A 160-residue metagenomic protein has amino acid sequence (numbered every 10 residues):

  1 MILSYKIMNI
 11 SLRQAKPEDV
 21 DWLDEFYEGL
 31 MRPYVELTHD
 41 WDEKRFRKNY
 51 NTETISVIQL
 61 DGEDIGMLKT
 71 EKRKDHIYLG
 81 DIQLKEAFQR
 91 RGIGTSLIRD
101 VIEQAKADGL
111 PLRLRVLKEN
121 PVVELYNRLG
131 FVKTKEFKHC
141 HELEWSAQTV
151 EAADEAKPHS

Functional and structural regions predicted by a protein language model:
I10-E25: A short beta-loop-alpha structural element at the N-terminal edge of CoA-dependent acyl/N-acetyltransferase catalytic
D24-E53: Conserved GNAT-fold acetyl-CoA-binding loop/helix
T54-V57, M67, D81, R113 (+1 more regions): Short hydrophobic/aromatic beta-strand element in the GNAT-like acyltransferase core that lines or flanks the acyl-donor
E63-E71, Y78-Q83: Conserved beta-strand in the GNAT
I82-Q89, V116: A short, internal acetyl-CoA/4′-phosphopantetheine-binding micro-motif in the GNAT/acyltransferase core
R90-E103, R128: Conserved acetyl-CoA-binding loop-helix of GNAT-fold acetyltransferases
T95, E119-E136: Conserved active-site alpha-helix within GNAT-family acetyltransferase domains
A105-L117: Conserved GNAT acetyl-CoA-binding A-motif
